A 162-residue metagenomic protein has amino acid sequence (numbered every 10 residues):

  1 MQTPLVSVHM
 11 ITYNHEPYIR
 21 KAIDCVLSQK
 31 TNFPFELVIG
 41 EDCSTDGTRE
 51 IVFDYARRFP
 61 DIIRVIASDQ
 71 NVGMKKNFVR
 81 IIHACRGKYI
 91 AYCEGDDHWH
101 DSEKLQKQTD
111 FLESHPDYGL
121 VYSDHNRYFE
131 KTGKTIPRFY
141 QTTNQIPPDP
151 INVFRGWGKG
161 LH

Functional and structural regions predicted by a protein language model:
M1-H162: Nucleotide-sugar donor-binding/catalytic module of glycosyltransferases that assemble extracellular/cell-envelope
